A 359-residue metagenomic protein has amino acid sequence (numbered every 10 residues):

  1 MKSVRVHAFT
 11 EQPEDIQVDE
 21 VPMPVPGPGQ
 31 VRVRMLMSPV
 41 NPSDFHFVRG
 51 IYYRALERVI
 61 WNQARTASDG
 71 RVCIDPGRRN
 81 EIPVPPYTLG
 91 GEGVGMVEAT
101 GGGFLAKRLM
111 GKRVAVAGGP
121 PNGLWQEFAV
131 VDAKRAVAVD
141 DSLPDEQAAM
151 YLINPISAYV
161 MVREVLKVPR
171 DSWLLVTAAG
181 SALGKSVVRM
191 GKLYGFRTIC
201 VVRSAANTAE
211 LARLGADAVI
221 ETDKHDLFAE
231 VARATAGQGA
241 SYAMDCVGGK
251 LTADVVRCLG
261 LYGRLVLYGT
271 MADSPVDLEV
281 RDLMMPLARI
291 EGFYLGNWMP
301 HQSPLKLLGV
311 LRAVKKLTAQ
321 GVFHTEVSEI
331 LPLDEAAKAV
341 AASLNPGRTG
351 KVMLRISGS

Functional and structural regions predicted by a protein language model:
E11-Q12, V21-G93: N-terminal glycine-rich beta->alpha transition that marks the start or flank of a dinucleotide-binding site
R78-R79, P83, Y87, E92-P120: A glycine-/small-residue-rich N-terminal strand-loop-strand element that serves as the cofactor-binding glycine loop
L109, Y151-H225: Mid-domain Rossmann-like dinucleotide-binding core that forms the NAD(H)/NADP(H) cofactor-binding site
G119-A133: A structural motif shared across PLP-dependent enzymes of the aminotransferase-like
S142-P144, K167-W173, G237-Q238: Short helix-loop-beta connector
Y194, V202, K250-V322, R355-S359: Glycine-rich phosphate-binding loop and adjacent beta-alpha segment of Rossmann(oid) nucleotide-cofactor-binding
D226-G237: Short amphipathic alpha-helix with an adjacent loop that forms part of the alpha/beta core around
K315-K316, V322-E329, A337-S359: C-terminal capping/lid region of NAD(P)-dependent oxidoreductase domains
